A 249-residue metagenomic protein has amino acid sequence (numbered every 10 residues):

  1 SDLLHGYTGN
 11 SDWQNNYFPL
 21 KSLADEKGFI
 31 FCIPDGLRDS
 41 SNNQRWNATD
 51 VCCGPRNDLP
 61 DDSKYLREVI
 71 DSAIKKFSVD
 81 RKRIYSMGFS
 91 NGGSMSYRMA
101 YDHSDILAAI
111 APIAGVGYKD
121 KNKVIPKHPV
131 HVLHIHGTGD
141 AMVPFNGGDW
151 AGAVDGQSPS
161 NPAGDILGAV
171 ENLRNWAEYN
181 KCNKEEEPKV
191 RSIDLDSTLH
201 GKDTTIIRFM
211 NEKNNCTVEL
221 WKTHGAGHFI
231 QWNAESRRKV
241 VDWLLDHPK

Functional and structural regions predicted by a protein language model:
S1-Y85, M95-R98, D102, N146 (+1 more regions): Serine-hydrolase catalytic machinery in alpha/beta-hydrolase-like enzymes
I74-V130, A141: Primarily recognizes the serine-hydrolase "nucleophile elbow" in alpha/beta-hydrolase and SGNH/GDSL folds
H134-H136, D140: Short beta-strand/loop motif that positions the catalytic acidic residue of the alpha/beta-hydrolase fold
D140-V143, G227-I230: Acidic catalytic loop of the alpha/beta-hydrolase fold
V143-G164: A solvent-exposed, charged loop/short amphipathic helix patch at secondary-structure junctions
S160-H200: Acidic, glycine-rich loop-and-strand cores that form catalytic or ligand-binding grooves in diverse globular domains
E235-K249: Catalytic active-site module of serine/aspartate enzymes centered on a nucleophile-bearing elbow/loop
